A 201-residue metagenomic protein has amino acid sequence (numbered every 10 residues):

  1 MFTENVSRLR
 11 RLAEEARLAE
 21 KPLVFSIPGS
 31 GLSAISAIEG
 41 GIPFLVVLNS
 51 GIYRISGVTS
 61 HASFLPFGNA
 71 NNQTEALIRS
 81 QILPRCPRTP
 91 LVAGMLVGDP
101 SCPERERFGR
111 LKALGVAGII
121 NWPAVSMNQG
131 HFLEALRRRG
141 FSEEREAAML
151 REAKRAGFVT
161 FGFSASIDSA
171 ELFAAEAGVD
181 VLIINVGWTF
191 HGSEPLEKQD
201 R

Functional and structural regions predicted by a protein language model:
F2-R201: Alpha/beta enzyme core
